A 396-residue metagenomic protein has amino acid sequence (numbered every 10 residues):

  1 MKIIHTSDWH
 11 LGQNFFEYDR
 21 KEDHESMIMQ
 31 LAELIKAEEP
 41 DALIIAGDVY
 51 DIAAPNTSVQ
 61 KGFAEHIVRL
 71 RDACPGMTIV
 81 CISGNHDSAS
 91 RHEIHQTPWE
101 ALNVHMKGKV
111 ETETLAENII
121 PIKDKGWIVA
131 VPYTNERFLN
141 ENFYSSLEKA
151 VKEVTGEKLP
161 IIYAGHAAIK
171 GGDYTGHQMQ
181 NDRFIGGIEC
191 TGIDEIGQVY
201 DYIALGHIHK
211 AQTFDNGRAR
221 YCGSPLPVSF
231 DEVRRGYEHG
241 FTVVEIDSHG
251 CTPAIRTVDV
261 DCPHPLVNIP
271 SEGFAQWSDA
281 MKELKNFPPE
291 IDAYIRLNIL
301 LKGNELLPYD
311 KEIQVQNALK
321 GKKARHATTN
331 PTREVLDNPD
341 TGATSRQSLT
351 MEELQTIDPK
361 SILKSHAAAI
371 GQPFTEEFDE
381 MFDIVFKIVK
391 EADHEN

Functional and structural regions predicted by a protein language model:
M1-I4: Extreme N-terminal starter segment of soluble prokaryotic enzymes
D8, D48, F63, G84 (+6 more regions): Divalent metal-coordination and catalytic microenvironments
H10-Q13, D51-A54, I82-H92, T112-A116 (+4 more regions): Active-site environment of divalent metal-dependent phosphoester hydrolases
D19-I119, Y200: Core catalytic region of metal-dependent phosphoesterases/phosphodiesterases, especially metallo-beta-lactamase-like
D72-C74, G156, D194-V199, G236 (+2 more regions): Short, conserved loop/helix-junction motifs that constitute active-site signature segments in enzyme catalytic cores
T97-E189, P225: Conserved catalytic scaffold of divalent metal-dependent phosphoesterases
T175-G250: Conserved beta-sheet core of the metallophosphoesterase superfamily
I246-N396: Accessory, non-catalytic peripheral segments of nucleic-acid enzymes
